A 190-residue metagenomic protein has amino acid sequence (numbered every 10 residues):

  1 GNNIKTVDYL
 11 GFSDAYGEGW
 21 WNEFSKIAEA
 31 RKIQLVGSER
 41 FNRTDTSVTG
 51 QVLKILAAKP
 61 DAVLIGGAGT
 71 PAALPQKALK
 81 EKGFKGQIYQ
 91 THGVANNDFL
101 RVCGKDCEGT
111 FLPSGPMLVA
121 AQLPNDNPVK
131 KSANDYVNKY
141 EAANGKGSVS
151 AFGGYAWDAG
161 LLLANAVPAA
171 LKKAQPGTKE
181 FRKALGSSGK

Functional and structural regions predicted by a protein language model:
G1-K190: Extracytosolic ligand-binding ectodomains
